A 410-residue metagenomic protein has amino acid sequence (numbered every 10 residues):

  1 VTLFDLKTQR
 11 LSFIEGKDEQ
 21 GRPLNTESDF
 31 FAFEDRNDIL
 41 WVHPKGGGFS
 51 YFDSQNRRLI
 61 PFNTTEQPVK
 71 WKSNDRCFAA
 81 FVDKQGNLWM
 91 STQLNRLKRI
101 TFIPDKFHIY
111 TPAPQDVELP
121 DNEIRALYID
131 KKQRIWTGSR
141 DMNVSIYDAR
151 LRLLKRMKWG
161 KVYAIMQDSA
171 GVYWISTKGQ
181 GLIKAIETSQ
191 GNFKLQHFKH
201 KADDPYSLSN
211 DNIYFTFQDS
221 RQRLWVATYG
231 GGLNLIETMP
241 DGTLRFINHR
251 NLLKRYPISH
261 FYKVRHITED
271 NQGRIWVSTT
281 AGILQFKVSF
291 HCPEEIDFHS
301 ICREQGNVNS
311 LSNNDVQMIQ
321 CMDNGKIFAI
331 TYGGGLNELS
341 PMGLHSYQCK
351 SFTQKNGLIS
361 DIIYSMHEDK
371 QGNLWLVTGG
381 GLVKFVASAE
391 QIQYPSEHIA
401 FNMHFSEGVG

Functional and structural regions predicted by a protein language model:
V1-G410: Carboxylate-rich, polar loop motifs that coordinate divalent cations or form catalytic acidic clusters
